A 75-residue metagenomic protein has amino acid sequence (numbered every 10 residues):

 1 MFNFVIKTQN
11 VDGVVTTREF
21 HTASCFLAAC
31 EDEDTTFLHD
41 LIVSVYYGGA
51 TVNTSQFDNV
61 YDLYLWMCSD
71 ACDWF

Functional and structural regions predicted by a protein language model:
M1-G13, V43, Y47-G49: Short aromatic-glycine-(Arg/Gly/Cys) micro-motifs in beta-strand/loop hairpins
G13-T17, T51-T54: Surface-exposed loop/edge segments in extracytoplasmic proteins
H21-L41: A short, charged, amphipathic alpha-helix used as a generic interaction element across diverse proteins
T35-F75: Short, mixed-charge low-complexity intrinsically disordered segments
